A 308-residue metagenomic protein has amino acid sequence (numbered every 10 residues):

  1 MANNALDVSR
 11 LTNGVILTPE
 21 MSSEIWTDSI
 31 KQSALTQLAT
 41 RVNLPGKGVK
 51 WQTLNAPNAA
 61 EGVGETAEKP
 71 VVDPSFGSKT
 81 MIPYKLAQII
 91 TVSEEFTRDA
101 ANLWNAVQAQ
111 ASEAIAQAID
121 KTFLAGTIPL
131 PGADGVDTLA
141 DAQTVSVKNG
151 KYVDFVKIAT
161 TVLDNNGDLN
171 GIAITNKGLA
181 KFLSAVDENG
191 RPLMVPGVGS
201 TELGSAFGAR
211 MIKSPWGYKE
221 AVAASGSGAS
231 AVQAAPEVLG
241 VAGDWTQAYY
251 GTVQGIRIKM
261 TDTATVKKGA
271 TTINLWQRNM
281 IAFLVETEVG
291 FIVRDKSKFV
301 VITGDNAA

Functional and structural regions predicted by a protein language model:
A2-L86, E286, K298: Assembly/oligomerization interface modules of large self-assembling protein complexes
Q52-N55, S93, T175-K177, S214 (+2 more regions): Structured loops at beta-to-helix junctions and adjacent beta-edge loops in soluble globular domains
P57-A60, A87, F96, Q117 (+3 more regions): Short loop/turn segments at secondary-structure transitions that flank enzyme active sites
A59-G62, A100-A101, K181-S184, Y249-Y250 (+1 more regions): Short helix/loop capping segments that flank catalytic or ligand/cofactor-binding pockets
G77-T80, A87, T91-N165, N189 (+2 more regions): Alpha-helical scaffold segments that mediate packing/assembly in large oligomeric complexes
K85, R278-M280: Extracytoplasmic
A140-N274, I281, T287, A308: Extended oligomerization regions of viral-like shell subunits
A282-A308: In a subset of proteins, long, contiguous C-terminal domains/tails are tracked
